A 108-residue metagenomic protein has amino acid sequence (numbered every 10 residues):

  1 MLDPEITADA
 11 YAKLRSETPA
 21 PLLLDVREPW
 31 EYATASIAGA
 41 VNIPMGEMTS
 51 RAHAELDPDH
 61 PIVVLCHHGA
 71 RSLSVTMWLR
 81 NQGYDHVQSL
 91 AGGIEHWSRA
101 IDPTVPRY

Functional and structural regions predicted by a protein language model:
M1-L22, E28-P61, A70-Y108: Rhodanese-like catalytic fold shared by cysteine-dependent sulfurtransferases and DSP/PTP-type phosphatases
L65: Short, surface-exposed ligand- or partner-binding patches at beta-edge/loop junctions that are enriched in aromatics
